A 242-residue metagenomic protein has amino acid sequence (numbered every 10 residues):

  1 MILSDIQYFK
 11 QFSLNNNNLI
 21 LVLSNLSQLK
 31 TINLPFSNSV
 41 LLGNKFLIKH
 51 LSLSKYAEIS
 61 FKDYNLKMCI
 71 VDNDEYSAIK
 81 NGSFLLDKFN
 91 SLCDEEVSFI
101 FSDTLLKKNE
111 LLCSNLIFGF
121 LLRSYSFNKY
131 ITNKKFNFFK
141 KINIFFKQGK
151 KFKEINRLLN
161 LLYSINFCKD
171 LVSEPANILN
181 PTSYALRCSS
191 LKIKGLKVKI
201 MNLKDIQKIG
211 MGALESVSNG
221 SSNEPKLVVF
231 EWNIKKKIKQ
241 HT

Functional and structural regions predicted by a protein language model:
M1-T242: Short amphipathic alpha-helical segment within the helicase RecA-like ATPase core that mediates nucleic-acid
